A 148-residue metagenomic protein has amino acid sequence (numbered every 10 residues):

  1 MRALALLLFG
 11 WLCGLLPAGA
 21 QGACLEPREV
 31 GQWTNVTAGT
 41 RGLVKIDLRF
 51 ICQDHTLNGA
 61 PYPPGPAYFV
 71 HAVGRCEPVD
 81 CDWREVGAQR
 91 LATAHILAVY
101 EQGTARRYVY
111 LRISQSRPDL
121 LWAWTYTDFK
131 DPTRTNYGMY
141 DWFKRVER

Functional and structural regions predicted by a protein language model:
A5-L15: Bacterial N-terminal signal peptides
Q21-Q32: N-terminal helix-cap/turn-to-beta initiation motif at the start of protein domains
P27, N35-Y108: Central antiparallel beta-sheet cores of small beta-barrel/beta-sandwich binding domains
F50-N58, R112-L120, K144-R148: A short, structured loop/turn motif at beta-sheet edges
V99-P118, Y126: Acidic, glycine-rich flexible loop segments
Y126-R148: Edge beta-strand at a domain terminus
